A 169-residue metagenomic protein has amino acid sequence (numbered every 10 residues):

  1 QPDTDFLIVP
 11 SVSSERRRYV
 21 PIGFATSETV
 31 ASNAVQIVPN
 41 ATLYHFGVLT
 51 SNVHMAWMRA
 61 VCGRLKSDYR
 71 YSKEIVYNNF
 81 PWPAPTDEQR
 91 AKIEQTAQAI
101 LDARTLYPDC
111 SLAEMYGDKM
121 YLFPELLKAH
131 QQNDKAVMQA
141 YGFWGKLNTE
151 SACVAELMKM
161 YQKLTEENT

Functional and structural regions predicted by a protein language model:
Q1-Q95, K163-T169: Polybasic, glycine- and aromatic-enriched phosphate-binding surface used to engage nucleic acids
N79-T169: Non-catalytic DNA-recognition/assembly elements of restriction-modification systems
